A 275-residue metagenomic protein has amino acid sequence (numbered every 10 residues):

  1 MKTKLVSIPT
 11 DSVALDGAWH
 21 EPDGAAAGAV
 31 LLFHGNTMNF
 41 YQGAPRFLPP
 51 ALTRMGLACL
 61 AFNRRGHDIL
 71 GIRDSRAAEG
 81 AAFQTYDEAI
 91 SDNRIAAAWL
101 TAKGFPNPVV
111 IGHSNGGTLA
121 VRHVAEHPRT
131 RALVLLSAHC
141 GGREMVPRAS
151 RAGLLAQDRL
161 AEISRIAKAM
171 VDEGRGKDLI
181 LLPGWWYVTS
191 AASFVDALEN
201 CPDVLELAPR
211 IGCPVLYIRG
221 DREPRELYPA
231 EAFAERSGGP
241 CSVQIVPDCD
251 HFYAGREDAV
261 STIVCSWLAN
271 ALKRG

Functional and structural regions predicted by a protein language model:
M1-G24: N-terminal cap/lid segment of alpha/beta-hydrolase-fold proteins
T37-P49, Y228-P229: The serine-hydrolase catalytic nucleophile loop
P49-S75: Conserved alpha/beta-hydrolase
G80-A102: Alpha/beta-hydrolase active-site loop
V134-E144: Active-site nucleophile loop of the alpha/beta-hydrolase fold
I211, Y217-R219: Short beta-strand/loop motif that positions the catalytic acidic residue of the alpha/beta-hydrolase fold
D221-S242: Conserved loop-alpha-helix segment in the C-terminal half of the alpha/beta-hydrolase fold that carries the catalytic
C249-A259: Catalytic histidine-centered segment of alpha/beta-hydrolase-like enzymes
